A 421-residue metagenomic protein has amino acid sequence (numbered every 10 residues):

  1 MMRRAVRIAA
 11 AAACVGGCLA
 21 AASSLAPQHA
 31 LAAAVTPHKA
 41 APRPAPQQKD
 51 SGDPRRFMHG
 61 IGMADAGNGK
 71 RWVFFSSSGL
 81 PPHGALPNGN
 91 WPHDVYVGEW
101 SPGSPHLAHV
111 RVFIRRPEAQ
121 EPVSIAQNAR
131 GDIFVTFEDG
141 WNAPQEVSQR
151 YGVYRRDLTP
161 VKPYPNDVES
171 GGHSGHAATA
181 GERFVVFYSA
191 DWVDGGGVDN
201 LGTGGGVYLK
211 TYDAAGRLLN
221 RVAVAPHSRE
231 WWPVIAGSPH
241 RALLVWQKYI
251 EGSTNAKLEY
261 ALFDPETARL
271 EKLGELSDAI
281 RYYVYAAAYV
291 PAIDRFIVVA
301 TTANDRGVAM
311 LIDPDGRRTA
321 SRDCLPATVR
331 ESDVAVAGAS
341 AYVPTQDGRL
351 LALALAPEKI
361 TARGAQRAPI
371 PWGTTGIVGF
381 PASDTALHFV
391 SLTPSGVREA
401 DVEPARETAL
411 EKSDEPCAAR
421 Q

Functional and structural regions predicted by a protein language model:
M1-V6: N-terminal secretory signal peptides that target proteins for export/translocation
R7-I8, G79: Hydrophobic alpha-helical context, especially transmembrane and signal-peptide helices
A9-S24: Bacterial N-terminal signal peptides
A20-A34: Signal peptide processing junction and immediate N-terminal pro/mature segment of secreted/exported proteins
L31-Q421: Extracellular, repeat-based ectodomains that mediate carbohydrate processing or recognition
